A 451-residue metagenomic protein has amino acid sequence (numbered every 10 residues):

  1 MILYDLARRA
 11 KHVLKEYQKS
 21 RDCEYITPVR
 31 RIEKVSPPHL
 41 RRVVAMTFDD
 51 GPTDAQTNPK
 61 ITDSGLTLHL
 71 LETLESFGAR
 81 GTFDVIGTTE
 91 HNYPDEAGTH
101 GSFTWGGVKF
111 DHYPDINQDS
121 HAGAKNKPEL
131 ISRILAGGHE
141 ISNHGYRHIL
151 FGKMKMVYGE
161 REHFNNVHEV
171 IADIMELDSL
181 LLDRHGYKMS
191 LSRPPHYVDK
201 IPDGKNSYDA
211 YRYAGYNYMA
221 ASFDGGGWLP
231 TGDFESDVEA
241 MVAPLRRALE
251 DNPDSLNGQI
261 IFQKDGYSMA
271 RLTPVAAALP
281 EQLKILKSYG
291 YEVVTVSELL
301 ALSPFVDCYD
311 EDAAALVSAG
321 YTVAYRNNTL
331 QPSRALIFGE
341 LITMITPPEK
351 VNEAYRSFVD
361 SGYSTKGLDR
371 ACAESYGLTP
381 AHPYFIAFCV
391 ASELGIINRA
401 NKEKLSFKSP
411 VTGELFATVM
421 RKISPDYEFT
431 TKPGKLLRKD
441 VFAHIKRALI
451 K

Functional and structural regions predicted by a protein language model:
I2-M189, P194, I285, L300-V306: Active-site beta->alpha N-cap acidic-glycine motif
H39, V43, G65-H69, N126-E129 (+17 more regions): Extracytoplasmic/secreted proteins, especially bacterial periplasmic and envelope-associated proteins
T47, G51-I61, M154-E169, S268-T273 (+4 more regions): Second-shell loop/turn segments in exported
T53, E75-A79, L135-A136, M175 (+9 more regions): Sec-exported extracytoplasmic/periplasmic mature domains
G87-T88, H196, D265, T431: Residues that line or immediately flank small-molecule/substrate-binding pockets and catalytic motifs
E90-H91, L150-F151, V198, G227-W228 (+3 more regions): Short secondary-structure capping/turn micro-motifs that flank functional sites
Q118-D119, G123-K127, R133, Y146-K287 (+2 more regions): Catalytic domains of cell-wall/extracellular-matrix polysaccharide-remodeling enzymes, centered on de-N-acetylation
L302-K451: N-terminal propeptides
